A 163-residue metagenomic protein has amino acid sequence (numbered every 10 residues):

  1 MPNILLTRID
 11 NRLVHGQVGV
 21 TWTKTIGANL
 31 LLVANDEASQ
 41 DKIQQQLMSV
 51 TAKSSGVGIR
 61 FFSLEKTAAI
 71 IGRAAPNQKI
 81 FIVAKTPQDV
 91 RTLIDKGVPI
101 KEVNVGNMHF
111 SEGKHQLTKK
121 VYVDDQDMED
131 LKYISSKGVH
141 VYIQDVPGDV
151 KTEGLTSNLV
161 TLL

Functional and structural regions predicted by a protein language model:
P2-A52, G56: Long, hydrophobic N-terminal alpha-helical segment
N3-T7, N29-L32, G58-R60, K79-I82 (+2 more regions): Structural motif
T7-N11, R60, T118-K120: Short, flexible loop segments at the rims of nucleotide/cofactor-binding pockets, characterized by
G19-V20, V90, L131: Generic hydrophobic/aromatic pocket-lining and core-packing "Φ" positions
S39-D41, A68, D89-V90, F110-G113: Short gly/pro/ser/thr-enriched loop/turn and capping motifs at secondary-structure boundaries
S49-T51, Q78, V121, V160-T161: Short, hinge-like loop/turn segments at secondary-structure boundaries
G58-G106: Ordered, amphipathic secondary-structure segments that act as subunit-interaction surfaces in large macromolecular
K96, K101-L163: Glycine-rich, aromatic-bearing surface loops/beta-hairpins
